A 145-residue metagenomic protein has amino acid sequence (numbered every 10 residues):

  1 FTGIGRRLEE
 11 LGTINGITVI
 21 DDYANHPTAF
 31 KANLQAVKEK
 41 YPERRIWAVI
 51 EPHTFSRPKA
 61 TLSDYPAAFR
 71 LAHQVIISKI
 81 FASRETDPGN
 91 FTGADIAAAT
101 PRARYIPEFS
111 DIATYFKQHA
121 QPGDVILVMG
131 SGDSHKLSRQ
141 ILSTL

Functional and structural regions predicted by a protein language model:
F1-L145: ATP-dependent carboxylate-amine ligase
